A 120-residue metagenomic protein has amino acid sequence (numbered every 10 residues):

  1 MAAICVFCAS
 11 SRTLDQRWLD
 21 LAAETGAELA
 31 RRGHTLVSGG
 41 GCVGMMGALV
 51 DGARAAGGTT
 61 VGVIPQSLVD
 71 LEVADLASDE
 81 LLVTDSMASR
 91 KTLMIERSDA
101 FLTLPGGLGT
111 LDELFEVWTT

Functional and structural regions predicted by a protein language model:
M1-S98: A cross-family phosphate/adenosyl-ligand binding-site feature
T84-E96, A100-T120: Conserved phosphate- and dinucleotide-binding cores of soluble alpha/beta proteins, encompassing both enzyme active
